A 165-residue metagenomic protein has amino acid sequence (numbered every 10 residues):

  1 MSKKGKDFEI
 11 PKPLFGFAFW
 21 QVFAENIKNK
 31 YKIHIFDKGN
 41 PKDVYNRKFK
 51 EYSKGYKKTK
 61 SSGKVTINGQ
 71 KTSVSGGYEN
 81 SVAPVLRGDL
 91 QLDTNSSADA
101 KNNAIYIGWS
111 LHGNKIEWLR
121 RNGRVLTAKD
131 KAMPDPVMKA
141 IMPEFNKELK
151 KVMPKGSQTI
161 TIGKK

Functional and structural regions predicted by a protein language model:
M1-K165: Short, Lys/Arg-rich flexible segments
